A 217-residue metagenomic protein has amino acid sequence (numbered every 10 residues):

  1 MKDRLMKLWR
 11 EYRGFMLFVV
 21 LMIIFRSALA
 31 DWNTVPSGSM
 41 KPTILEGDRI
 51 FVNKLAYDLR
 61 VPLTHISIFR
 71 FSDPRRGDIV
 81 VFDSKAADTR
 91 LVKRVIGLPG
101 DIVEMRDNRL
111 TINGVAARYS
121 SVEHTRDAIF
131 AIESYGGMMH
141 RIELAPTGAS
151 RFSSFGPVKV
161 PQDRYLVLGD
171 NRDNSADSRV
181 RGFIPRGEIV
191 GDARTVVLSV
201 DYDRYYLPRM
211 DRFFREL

Functional and structural regions predicted by a protein language model:
K2-W9, I24, A28-T34, S39-L217: Soluble "head" domains of membrane/secretory-pathway proteins
